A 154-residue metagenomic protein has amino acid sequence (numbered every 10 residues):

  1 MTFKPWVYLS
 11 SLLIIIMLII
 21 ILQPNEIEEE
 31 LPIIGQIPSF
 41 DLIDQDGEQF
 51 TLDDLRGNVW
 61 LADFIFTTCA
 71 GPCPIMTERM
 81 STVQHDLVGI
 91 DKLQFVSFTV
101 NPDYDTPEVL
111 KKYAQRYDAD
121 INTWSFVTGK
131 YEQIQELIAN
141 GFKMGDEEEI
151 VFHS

Functional and structural regions predicted by a protein language model:
M1-I43: N-terminal targeting signals for export/organelle localization
G35-I37, N58-V59, F152-S154: Short, small/polar residue-rich loop motifs at catalytic or cofactor-binding pockets
F50-I75, R79-M80, F95: Short active-site neighborhood of thiol/selenol oxidoreductases, capturing the structured segment around
W60, H85-D86, K92-N122: Structural alpha/beta surface segment adjacent to cysteine/selenocysteine redox centers across thiol/disulfide enzymes
T67, P74, E78-H85, E108-Q115 (+1 more regions): Solvent-exposed, polar/charged alpha-helical surfaces in well-ordered, non-transmembrane soluble domains, broadly
C69-A70, N101-D105, E132-I134: Solvent-exposed loop/turn segments at secondary-structure junctions within structured extracellular/periplasmic domains
V96, K111-H153: Short, internal strand/loop/helix patches that form the active-site neighborhood or redox-interaction surface
